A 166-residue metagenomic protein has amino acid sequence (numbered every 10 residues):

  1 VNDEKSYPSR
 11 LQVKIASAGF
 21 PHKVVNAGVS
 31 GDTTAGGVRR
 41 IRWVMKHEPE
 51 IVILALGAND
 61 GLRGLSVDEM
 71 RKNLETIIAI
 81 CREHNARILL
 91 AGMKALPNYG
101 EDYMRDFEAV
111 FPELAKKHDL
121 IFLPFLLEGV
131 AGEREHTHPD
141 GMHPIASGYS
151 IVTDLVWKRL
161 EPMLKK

Functional and structural regions predicted by a protein language model:
V1-Y7: Glycine- and acidic-residue-enriched helix-capping/strand-helix junction motifs
N2, V29-D32, L65, P144: Short, surface-exposed alpha-helical recognition segments that flank or form part of ligand/macromolecule-binding
S9-F20, G36-K166: Alpha-helical cap/lid subdomain in secreted, periplasmic, or secretory-pathway luminal O-acyl-processing enzymes
F20-T33: A short beta-strand-loop structural module common to alpha/beta enzyme folds
